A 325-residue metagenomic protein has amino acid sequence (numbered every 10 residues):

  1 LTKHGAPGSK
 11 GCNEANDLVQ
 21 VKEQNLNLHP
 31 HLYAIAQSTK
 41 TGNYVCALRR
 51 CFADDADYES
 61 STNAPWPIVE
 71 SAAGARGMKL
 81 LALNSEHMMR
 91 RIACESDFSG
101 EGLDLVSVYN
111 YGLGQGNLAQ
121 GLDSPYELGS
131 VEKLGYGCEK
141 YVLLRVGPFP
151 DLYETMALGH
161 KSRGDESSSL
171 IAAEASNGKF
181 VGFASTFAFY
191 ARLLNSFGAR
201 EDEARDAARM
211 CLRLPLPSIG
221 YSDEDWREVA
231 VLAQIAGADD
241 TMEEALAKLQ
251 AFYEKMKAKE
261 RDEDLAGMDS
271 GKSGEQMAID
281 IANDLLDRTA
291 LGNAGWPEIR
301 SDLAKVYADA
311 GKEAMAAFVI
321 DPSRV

Functional and structural regions predicted by a protein language model:
L1-A53, A119, L128, G147-Y153 (+3 more regions): A surface-exposed partner-binding patch
K3-V146: Long, contiguous interaction/recruitment modules in multidomain scaffold/adaptor proteins
L170: Short, acidic/polar
